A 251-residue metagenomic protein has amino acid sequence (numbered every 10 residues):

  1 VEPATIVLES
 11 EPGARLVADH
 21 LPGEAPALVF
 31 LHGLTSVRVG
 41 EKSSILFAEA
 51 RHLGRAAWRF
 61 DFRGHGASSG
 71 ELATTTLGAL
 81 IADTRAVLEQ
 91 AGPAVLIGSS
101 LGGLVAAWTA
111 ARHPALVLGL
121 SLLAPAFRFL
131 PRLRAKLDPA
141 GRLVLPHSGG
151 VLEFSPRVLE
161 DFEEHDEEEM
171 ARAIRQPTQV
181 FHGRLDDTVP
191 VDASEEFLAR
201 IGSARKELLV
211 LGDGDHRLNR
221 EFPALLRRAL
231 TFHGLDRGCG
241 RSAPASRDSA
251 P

Functional and structural regions predicted by a protein language model:
V1-P22: N-terminal cap/lid segment of alpha/beta-hydrolase-fold proteins
T35-F47: The serine-hydrolase catalytic nucleophile loop
F47-S69: Conserved alpha/beta-hydrolase
H65-A91: Catalytic nucleophile-loop/oxyanion-hole region of alpha/beta-hydrolase and closely related hydrolase-like folds
R112-R157: Hydrolase active-site cap/lid region
I174, V180-H182, D186: Short beta-strand/loop motif that positions the catalytic acidic residue of the alpha/beta-hydrolase fold
L185-V189, H216-R217: Acidic catalytic loop of the alpha/beta-hydrolase fold
G214-L225: Catalytic histidine-centered segment of alpha/beta-hydrolase-like enzymes
